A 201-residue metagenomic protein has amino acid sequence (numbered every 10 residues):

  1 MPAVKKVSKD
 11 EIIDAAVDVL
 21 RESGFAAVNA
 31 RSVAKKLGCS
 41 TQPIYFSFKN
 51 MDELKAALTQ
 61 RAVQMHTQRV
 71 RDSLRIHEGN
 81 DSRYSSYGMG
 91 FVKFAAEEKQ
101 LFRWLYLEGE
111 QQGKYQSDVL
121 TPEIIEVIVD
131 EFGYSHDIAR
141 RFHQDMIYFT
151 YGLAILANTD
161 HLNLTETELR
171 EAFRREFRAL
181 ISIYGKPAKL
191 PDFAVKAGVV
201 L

Functional and structural regions predicted by a protein language model:
E11, A15, V19-E53, A57: Helix-turn-helix
L20, L54-A62, L105, G109 (+1 more regions): Alpha-helical DNA-contacting segments of helix-turn-helix folds
A56, Q60-Y84, E123-D130: Amphipathic alpha-helical linker/stalk segments
R71-L101, H136, M146: Hydrophobic alpha-helical connector segments
S82-S85, F132-Y148, F193-K196: All-alpha amphipathic helical-bundle segments outside canonical DNA-binding/catalytic cores that form hydrophobic
V92-G113, L153-N163: Amphipathic alpha-helical segments used for helix-helix packing
W104, Y148-E166, A179-D192: Amphipathic C-terminal alpha-helical segment
G109-D145, E171-S182: Amphipathic alpha-helical packing segments from all-alpha helical-bundle domains
